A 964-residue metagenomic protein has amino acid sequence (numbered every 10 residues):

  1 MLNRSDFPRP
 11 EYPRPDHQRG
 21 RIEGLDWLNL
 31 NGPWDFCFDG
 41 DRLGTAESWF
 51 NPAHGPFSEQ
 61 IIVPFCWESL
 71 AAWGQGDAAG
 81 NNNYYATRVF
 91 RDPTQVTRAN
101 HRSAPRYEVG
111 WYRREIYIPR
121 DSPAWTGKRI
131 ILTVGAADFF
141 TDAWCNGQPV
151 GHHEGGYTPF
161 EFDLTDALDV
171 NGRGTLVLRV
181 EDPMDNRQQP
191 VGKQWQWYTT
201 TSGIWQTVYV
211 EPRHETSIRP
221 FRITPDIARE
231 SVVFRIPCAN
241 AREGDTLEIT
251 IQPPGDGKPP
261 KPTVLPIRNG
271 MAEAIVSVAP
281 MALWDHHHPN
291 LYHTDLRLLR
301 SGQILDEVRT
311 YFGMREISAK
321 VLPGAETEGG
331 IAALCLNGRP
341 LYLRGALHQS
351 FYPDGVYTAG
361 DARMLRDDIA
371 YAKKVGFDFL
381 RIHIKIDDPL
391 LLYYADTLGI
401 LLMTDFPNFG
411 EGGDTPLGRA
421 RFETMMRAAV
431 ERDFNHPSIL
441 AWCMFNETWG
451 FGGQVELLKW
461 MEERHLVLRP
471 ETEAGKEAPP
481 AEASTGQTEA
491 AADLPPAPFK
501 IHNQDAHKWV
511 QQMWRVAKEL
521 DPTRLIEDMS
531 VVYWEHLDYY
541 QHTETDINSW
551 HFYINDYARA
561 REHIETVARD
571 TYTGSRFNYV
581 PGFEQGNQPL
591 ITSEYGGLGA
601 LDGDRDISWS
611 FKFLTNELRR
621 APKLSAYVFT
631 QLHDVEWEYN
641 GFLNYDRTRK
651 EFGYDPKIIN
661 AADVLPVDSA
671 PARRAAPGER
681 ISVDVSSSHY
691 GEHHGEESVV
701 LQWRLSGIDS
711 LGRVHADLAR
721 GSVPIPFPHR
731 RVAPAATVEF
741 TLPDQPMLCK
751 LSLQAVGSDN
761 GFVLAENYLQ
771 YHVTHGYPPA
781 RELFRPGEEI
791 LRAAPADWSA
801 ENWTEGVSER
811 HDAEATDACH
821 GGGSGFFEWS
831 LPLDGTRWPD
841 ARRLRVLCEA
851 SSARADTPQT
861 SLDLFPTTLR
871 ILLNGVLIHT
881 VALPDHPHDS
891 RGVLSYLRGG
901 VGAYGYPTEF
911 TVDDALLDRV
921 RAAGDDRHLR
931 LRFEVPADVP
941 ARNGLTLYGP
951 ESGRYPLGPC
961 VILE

Functional and structural regions predicted by a protein language model:
M1-R129, M184, Q188-W195, T201-I204 (+5 more regions): Extended carbohydrate-recognition surfaces in non-catalytic/accessory domains of CAZymes and lectin-like proteins
G20-R21, C37-D39, A72, N82-Y84 (+9 more regions): Accessory beta-strand-rich segments of carbohydrate-active enzymes
I22-A46, A71, A137, Q196 (+8 more regions): Substrate-binding clefts and catalytic carboxylate motifs of secreted carbohydrate-active enzymes
S69-P119, W125-T133, D138-C145, G151 (+5 more regions): Active-site-adjacent substrate/metal-binding segments within catalytic domains of carbohydrate-active enzymes
P123, P190, A937-E964: Proprotein-processing/basic-patch segments
A143-C145, S231-P266, A272-A274, R680-I725 (+2 more regions): Beta-strand-rich binding/interaction modules
D169-R173, P237-P323, M747, S752-Y771: Extended acidic/polar, glycine-enriched regions that form or flank non-catalytic beta-rich accessory modules
T207, D306-S318, G338, F762-R792 (+1 more regions): Short beta-strand elements
